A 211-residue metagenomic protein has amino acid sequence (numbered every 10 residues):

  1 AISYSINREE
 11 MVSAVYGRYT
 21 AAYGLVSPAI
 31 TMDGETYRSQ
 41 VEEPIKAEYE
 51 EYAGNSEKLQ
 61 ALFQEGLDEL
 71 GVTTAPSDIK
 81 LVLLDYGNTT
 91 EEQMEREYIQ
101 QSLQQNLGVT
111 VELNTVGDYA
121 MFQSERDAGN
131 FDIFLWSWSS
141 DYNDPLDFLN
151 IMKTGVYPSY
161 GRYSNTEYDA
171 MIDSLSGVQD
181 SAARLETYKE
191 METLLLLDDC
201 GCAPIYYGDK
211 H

Functional and structural regions predicted by a protein language model:
A1-Q101, Q105, E190: Append "and occasionally in soluble cytosolic enzymes with long acidic Gly/Pro-rich linkers
V12-S13, E48-Y52, T110-F122, D147-H211: Extracytoplasmic/peripheral linker and loop segments enriched in polar/acidic and small residues with frequent Thr/Pro
G17, S137, Y206-G208: Conserved residues at the C-terminal ends of beta-strands
T74-S77, R126-G129, T166, L196-D199: Extracellular/periplasmic catalytic domains that process cell-envelope and extracellular macromolecules
D78-K80, G108, F131, C200-C202: Active-site lining segments that contact anionic ligands and/or coordinate catalytic metals
E97-Q105, A120-F131: Short helices/loops that flank or line small-molecule/ion binding pockets
D132-W136: Paired acidic/hydrophobic, glycine-rich loop segments that form the ligand-binding mouth/hinge of periplasmic-binding
S140-P145: A ligand-binding cleft/hinge motif common to bilobed small-molecule-binding domains
